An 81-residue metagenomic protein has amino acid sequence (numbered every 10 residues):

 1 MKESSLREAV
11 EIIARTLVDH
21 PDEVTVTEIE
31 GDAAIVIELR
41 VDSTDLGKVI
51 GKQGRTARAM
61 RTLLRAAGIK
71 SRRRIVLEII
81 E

Functional and structural regions predicted by a protein language model:
M1-L46, A59-E81: RNA-contacting regions in translation and RNA-metabolism proteins, encompassing KH/S1 modules where present
T56: An amphipathic, aromatic/His-enriched active-site/gating alpha helix that lines ligand/cofactor pockets
